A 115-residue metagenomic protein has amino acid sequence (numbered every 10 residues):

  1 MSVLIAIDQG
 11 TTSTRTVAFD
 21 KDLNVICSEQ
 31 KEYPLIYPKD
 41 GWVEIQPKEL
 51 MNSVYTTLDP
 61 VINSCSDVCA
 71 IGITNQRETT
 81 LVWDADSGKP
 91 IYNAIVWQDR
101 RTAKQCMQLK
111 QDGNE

Functional and structural regions predicted by a protein language model:
M1-Y92, K104: N-terminal glycine/serine-rich phosphate-binding loop of ATP-dependent small-molecule kinases, especially carbohydrate
I95: Glycine- and other small-residue-rich loops at beta-strand/loop junctions that grip anionic moieties
Q98-E115: Glycine-rich phosphate-binding loop plus the immediately following alpha-helix
